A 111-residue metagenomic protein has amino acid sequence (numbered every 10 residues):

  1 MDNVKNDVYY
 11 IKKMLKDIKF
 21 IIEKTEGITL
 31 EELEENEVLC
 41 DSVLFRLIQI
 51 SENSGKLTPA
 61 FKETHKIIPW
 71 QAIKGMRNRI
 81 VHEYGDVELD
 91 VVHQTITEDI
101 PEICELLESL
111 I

Functional and structural regions predicted by a protein language model:
M1-I111: Solvent-exposed interaction patches of small proteins and small membrane subunits
